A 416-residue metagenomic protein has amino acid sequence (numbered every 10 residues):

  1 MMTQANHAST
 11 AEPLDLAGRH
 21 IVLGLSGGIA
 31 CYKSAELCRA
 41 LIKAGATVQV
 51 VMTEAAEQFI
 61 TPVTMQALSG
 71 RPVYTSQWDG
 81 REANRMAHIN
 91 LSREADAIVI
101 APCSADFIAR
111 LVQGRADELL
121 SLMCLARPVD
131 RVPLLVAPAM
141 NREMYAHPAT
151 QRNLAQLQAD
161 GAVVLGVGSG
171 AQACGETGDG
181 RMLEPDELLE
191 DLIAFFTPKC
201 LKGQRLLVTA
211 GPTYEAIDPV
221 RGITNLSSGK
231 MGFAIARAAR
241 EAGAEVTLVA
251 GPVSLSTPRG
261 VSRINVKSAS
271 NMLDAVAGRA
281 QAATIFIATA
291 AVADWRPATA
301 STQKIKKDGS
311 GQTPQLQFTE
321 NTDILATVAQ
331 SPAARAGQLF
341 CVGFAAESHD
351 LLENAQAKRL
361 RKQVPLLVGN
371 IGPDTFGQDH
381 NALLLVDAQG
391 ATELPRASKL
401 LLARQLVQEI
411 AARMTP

Functional and structural regions predicted by a protein language model:
M1-V136, N141-P416: A cross-family phosphate/adenosyl-ligand binding-site feature
